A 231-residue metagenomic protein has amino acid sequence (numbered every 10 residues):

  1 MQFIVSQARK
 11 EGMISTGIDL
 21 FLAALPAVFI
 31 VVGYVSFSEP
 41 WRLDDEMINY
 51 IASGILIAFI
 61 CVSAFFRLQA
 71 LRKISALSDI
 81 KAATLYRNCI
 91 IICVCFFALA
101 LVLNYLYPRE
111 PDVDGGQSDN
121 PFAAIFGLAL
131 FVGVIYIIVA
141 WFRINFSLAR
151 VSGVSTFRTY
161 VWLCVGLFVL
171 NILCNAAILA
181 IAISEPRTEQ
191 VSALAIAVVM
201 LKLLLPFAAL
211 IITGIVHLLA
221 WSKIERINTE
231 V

Functional and structural regions predicted by a protein language model:
M1-A27, C61-L99, G133-L170, I212-V231: Membrane-interface extramembranous regions at the lipid-water interface
L22-I60, F96-G133, N171-L210: Membrane-helix interface segments in multi-pass membrane proteins
